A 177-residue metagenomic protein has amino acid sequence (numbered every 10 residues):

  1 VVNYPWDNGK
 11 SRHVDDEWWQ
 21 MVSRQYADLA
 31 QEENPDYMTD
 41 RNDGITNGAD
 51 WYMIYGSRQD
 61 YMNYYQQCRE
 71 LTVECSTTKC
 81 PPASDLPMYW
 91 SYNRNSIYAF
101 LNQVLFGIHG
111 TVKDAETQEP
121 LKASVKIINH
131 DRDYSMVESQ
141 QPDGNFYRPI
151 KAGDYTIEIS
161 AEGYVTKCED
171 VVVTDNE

Functional and structural regions predicted by a protein language model:
V1-T111: Metallocarboxypeptidase
V2, M136, K167-E169: Short beta-strand segments
A83-S84, W90, A99, A115-T117 (+2 more regions): Extracellular/luminal regions of secreted and cell-surface proteins that mediate adhesion/ECM remodeling
G110-T111, V125, V137, I157: Generic short beta-strand
V112-D114, A161: Hydrophobic beta-strand positions in extracellular immunoglobulin-like domains
E119-A152, V171: Short, acidic Ser/Thr/Gly-rich low-complexity loop/linker segments typical of extracellular and cell-surface proteins
A152-G163: A short, solvent-exposed beta-strand micro-motif common in secreted/extracellular proteins
E162-E177: Structured interaction patches on ligand/partner-binding surfaces of diverse proteins
